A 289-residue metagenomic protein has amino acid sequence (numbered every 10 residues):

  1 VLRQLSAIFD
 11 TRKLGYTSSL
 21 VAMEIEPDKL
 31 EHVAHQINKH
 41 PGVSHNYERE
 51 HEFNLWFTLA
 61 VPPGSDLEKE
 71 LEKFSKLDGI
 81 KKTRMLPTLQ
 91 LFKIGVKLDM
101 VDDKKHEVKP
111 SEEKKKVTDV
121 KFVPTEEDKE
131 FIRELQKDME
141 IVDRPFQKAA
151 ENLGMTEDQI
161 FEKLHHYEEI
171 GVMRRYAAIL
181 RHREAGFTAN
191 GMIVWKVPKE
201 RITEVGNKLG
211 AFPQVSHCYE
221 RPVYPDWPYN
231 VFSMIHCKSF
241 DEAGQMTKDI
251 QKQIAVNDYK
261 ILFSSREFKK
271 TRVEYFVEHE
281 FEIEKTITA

Functional and structural regions predicted by a protein language model:
V1-A289: A compositional/biophysical signature of low hydrophobicity enriched in polar/charged and small residues
